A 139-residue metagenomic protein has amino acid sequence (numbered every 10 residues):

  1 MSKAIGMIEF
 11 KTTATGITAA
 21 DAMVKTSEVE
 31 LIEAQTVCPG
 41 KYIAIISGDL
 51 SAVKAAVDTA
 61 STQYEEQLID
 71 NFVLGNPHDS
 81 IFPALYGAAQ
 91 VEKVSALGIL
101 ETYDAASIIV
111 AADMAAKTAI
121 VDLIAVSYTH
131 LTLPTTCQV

Functional and structural regions predicted by a protein language model:
S2-F10, Q90-Y103: Short glycine-/aliphatic-rich beta-strand segments at the starts of folded cytosolic domains
S2-G40, A44-S47, S51: The feature marks the first
A14-T26, A106-I120: Short amphipathic alpha-helix segments
S27-E28, S61-I69, A119-I120: A common structural junction motif
V29-A34, D70, V121-V126: A short linear hydrophobic-aromatic micro-motif
I43, G75-P77: Metallocofactor- and cofactor-centric catalytic cores in central/energy metabolism, strongly enriched
S51-A56, S107-I109: Short, conserved charged micro-motifs
T129-T135: Conserved small/polar residues in nucleotide/adenosyl-binding loops
